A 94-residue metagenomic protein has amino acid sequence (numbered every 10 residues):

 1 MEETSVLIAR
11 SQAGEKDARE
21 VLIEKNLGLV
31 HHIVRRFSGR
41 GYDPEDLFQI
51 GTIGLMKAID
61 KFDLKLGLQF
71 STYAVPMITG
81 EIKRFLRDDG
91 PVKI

Functional and structural regions predicted by a protein language model:
M1-V92: Alpha-helical promoter-recognition and RNA polymerase-docking modules of transcription initiation factors, dominated by
